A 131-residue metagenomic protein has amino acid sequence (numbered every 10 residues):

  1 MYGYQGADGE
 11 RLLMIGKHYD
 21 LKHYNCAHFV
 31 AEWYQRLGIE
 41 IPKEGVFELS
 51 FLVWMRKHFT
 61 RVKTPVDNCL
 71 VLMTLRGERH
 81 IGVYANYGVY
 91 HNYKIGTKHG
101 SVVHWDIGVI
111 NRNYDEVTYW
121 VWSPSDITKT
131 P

Functional and structural regions predicted by a protein language model:
M1-I15, K98-P131: Non-catalytic ligand/cofactor/substrate-binding and regulatory segments of enzyme domains
Y2, E44-V103, I107-N111, D126: ...with weaker cross-activation on analogous glycine-rich loops/strands in unrelated enzymes
H18-L37: Active-site nucleophilic cysteine motif
L21, I41-G45: Surface-exposed patches in mature extracellular/periplasmic domains of secreted proteins
